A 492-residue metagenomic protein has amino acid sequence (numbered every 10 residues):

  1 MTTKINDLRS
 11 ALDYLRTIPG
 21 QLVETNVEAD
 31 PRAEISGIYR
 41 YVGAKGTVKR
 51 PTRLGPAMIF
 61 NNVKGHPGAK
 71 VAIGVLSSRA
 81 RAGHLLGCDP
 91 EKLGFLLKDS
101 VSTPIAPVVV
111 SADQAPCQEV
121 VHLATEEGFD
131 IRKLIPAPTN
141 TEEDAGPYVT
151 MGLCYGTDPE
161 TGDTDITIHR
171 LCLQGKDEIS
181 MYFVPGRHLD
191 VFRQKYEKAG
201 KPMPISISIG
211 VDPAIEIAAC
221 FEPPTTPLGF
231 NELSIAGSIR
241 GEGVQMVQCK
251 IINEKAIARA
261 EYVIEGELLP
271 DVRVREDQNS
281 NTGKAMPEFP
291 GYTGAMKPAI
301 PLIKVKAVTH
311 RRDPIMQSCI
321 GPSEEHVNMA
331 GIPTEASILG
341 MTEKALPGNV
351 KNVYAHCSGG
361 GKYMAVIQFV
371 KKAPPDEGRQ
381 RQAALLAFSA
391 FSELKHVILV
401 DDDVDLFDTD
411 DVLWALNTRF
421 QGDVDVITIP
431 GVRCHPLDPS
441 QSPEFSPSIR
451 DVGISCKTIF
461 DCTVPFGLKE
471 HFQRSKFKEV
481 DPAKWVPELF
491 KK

Functional and structural regions predicted by a protein language model:
M1-L302, K306-K492: Extended, highly charged
